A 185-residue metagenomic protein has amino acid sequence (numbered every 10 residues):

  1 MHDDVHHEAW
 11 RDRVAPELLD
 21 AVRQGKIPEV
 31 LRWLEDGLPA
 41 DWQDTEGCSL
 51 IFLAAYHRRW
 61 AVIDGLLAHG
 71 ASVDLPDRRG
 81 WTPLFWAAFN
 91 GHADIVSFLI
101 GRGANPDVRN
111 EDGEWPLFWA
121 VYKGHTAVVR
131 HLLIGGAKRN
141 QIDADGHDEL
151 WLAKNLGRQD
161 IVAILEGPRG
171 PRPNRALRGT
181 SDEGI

Functional and structural regions predicted by a protein language model:
M1-E17, G135-K138, A144-H147, W151-I185: Ankyrin-repeat-protein effector appendages
E29, A61-V62, D94-I95, A127-V128 (+1 more regions): Conserved ankyrin/ankyrin-like repeat signature
